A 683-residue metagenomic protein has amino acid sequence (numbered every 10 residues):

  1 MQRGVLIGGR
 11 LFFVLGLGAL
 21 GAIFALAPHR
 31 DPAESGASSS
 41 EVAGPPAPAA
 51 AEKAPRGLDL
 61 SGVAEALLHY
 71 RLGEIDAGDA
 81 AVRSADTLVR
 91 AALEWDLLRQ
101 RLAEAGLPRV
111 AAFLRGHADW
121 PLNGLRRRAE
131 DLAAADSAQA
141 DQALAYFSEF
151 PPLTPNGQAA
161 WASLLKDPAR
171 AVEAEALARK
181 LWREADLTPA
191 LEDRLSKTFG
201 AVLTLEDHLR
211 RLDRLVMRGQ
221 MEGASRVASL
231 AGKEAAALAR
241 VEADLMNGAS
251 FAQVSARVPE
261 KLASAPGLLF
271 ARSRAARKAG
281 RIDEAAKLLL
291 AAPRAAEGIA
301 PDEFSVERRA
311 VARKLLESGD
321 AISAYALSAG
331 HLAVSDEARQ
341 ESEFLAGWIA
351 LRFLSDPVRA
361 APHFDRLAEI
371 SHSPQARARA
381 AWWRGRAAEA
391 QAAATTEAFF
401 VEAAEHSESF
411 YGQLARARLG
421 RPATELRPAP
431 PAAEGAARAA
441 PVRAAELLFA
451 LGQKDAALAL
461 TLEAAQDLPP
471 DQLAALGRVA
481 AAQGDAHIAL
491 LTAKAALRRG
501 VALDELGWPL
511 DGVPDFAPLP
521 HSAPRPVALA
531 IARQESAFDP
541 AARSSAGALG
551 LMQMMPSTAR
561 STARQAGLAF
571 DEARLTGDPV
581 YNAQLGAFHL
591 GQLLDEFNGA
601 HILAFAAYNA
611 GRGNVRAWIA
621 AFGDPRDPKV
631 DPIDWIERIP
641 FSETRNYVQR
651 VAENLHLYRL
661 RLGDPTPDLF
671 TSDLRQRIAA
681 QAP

Functional and structural regions predicted by a protein language model:
F24-D59, A679-A682: Compositionally biased, proline/threonine/alanine/serine-rich low-complexity intrinsically disordered stretches
P48-R56, D79-V89, R99-L102, A111-L122 (+18 more regions): Solenoid-like repeat scaffolds
L60-E74, R210-R218, A271-A279, V311-K314 (+1 more regions): Alpha-helical segment of the N-proximal tetratricopeptide repeat
S61, L93, R126, P155-Q158 (+10 more regions): The tetratricopeptide repeat
E65, E94-L97, E130, A159-A162 (+9 more regions): Structural register within alpha-helical repeat arrays
H69, R101, A134, S163-K166 (+9 more regions): Residue at a conserved register position within TPR or TPR-like alpha-solenoid repeats
I75-G78, R90, G106, V110 (+13 more regions): Solenoid-repeat scaffolds in large eukaryotic assemblies
W95, A279, E284, A295-F304 (+11 more regions): Catalytic glycan-binding domains that act on GlcNAc-containing polysaccharides
